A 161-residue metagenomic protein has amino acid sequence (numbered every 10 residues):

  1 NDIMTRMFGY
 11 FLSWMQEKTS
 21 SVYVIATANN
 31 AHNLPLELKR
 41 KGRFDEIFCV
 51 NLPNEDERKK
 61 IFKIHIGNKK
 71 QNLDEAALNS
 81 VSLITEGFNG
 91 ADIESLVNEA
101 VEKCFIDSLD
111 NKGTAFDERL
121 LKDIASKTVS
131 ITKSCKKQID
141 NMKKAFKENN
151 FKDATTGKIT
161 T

Functional and structural regions predicted by a protein language model:
N1-S82, F88, A100: Walker A/P-loop NTP-binding motif of AAA+ ATPase domains
I25, S80-S95, F105-T161: C-terminal engagement/docking regions of AAA+ P-loop ATPases
